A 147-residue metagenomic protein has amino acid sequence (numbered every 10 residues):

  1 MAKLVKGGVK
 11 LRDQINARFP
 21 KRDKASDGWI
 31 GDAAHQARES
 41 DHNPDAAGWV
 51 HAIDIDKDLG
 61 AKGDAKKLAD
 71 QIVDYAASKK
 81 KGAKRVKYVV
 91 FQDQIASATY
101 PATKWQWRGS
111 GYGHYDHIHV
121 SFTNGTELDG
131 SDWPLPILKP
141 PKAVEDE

Functional and structural regions predicted by a protein language model:
M1-A102, Y115-T123: Secreted/periplasmic proteins that engage bacterial cell-wall peptidoglycan
A69, A102-K104, D132-P136: Surface-exposed beta-strand edges and their flanking turn/coil or helix-capping segments
W105-Y112: Short proline/glycine-enriched turn/loop segments at secondary-structure junctions
N124-E147: Low-complexity, Gly/Ser/Thr/Pro-rich intrinsically disordered linker/tail segments
